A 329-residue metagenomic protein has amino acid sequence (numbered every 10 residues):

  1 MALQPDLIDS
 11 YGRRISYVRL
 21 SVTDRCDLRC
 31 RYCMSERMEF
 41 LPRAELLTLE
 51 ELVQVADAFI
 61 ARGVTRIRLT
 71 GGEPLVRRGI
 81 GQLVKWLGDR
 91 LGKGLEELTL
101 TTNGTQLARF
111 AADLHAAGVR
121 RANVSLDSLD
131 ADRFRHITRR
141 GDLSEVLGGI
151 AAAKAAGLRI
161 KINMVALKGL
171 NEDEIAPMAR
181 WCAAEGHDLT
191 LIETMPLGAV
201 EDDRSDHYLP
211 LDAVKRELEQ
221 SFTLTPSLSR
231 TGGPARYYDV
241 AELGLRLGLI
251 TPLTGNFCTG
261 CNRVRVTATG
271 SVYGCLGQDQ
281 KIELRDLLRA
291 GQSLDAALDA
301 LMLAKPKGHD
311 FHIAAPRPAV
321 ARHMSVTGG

Functional and structural regions predicted by a protein language model:
M1-Y17, R180-A184, T194-G329: Auxiliary Fe-S-binding modules of radical SAM enzymes
S10-E50: Canonical Radical SAM [4Fe-4S] cluster-binding loop centered on the CxxxCxxC motif and its immediate flanking residues
D24-C26, M34-R37, L126-S128, E193 (+1 more regions): Short, small-residue-rich loop/turn micro-motifs
L28, A131-D132, N256, I282: Glycine-centered loop/turn positions within well-structured domains that cap or flank conserved ligand/cofactor-binding
R29, C33, R77, D132 (+3 more regions): Residues that scaffold the ATP/ADP-binding catalytic core of kinase and kinase-like folds
M38-P42, D130-I137, G198-D202, E283-L284: A short acidic, helix-capping loop that chelates divalent metal ions and anchors anionic groups
L46-L69, R77-I192: Radical SAM/AdoMet-radical enzyme domain recognition
E73: Conserved G/P- and acidic residue-centered "switch" motifs that form tight phosphate/ATP-binding loops in soluble
